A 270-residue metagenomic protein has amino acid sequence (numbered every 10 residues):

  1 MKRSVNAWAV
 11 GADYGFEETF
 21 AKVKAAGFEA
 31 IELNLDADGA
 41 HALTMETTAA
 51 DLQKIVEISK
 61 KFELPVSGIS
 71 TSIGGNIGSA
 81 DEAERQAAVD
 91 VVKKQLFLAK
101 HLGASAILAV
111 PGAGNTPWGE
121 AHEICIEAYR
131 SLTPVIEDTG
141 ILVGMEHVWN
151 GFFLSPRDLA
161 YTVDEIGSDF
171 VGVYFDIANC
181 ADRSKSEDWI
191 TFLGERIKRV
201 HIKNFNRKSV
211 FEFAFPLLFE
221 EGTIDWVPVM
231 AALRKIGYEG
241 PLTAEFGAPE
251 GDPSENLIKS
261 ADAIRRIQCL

Functional and structural regions predicted by a protein language model:
M1-H101, R130, S168, E195 (+2 more regions): N-terminal pre-domain/capping segments
R3-A7, I31-L33, V66-T71, I107-A109 (+4 more regions): Hydrophobic faces of well-ordered beta-strands that scaffold small-molecule active sites in alpha/beta enzyme cores
N6-V10, N34-D38, T71-G74, G112 (+4 more regions): Active-site beta-loop-alpha junctions enriched in small/polar residues
E17-E18, Q53, E57-P65, G75-G172 (+2 more regions): Active-site acidic/histidine proton-transfer and metal-coordination neighborhood in alpha/beta enzyme cores
A30-N34, R130-T223: Acidic/histidine-rich catalytic cores of soluble enzymes
H41, P117, V210, D252: Glycine/Thr-rich phosphate-binding loops of Rossmann-like dinucleotide-binding domains
T223-K235: A short, acidic, amphipathic alpha-helical segment used as a generic capping/interface helix at domain edges
V229, Y238-P253, L257: Long hydrophobic alpha-helical segments typical of transmembrane helices together with their membrane-interfacial
